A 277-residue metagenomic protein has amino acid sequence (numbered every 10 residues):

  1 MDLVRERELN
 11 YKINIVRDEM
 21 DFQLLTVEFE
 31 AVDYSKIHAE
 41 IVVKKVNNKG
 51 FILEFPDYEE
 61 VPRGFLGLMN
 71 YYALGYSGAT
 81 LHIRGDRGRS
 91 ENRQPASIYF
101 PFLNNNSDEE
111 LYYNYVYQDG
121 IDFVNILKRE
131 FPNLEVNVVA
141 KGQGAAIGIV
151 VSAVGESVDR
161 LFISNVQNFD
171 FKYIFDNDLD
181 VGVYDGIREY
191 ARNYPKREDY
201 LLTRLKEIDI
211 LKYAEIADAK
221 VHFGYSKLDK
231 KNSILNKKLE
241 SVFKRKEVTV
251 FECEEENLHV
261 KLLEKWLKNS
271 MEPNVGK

Functional and structural regions predicted by a protein language model:
R5-V46: N-terminal cap/lid segment of alpha/beta-hydrolase-fold proteins
K45-N92: Short, surface-exposed "cap/lid" segments of acyl-processing enzymes
G78-Q118: Cap/lid segment of the alpha/beta-hydrolase catalytic domain
Q118-L134: Conserved acidic catalytic loop of the alpha/beta-hydrolase fold
V139-G148: Gly/Ala-rich beta-loop-alpha elbow adjacent to hydrolase catalytic centers
V150-Y194: Hydrolase active-site cap/lid region
A217, F223-Y225: Short beta-strand/loop motif that positions the catalytic acidic residue of the alpha/beta-hydrolase fold
K231-K277: C-terminal catalytic histidine-bearing segment of alpha/beta-hydrolase fold enzymes
